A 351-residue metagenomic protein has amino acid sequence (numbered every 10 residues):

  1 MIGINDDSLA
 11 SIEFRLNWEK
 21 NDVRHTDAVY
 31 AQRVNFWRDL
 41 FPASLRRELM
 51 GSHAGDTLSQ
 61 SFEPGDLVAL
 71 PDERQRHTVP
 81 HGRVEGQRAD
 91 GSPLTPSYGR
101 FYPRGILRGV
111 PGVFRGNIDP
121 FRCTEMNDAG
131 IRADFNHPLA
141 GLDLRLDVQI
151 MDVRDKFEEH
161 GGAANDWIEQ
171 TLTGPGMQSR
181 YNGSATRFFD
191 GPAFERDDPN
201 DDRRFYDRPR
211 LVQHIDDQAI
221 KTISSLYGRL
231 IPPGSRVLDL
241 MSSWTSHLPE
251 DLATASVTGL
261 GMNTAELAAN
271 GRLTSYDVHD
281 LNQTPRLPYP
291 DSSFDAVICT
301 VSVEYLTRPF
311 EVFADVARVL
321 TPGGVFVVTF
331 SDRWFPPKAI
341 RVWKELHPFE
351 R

Functional and structural regions predicted by a protein language model:
M1-R196, N200-R203, D207-R210, P233 (+1 more regions): FKBP-type peptidyl-prolyl cis-trans isomerases
R208-T222: Conserved SAM-binding loop and adjacent beta-strand
Q218, T222, G228-L287: Class I SAM-dependent methyltransferase SAM/SAH-binding core
T284-V297: A short acidic, Gly/Pro-enriched loop at the edge of an enzyme's catalytic core that lines a small-molecule cofactor
D295-F310: A short SAM/SAH-binding and catalytic strip from SAM-dependent methyltransferases
F310-V325: A short glycine-rich, Lys/Arg-flanked "PGG" loop and its adjoining helix->strand segment in the class I
V325-R351: Conserved class I S-adenosyl-L-methionine
